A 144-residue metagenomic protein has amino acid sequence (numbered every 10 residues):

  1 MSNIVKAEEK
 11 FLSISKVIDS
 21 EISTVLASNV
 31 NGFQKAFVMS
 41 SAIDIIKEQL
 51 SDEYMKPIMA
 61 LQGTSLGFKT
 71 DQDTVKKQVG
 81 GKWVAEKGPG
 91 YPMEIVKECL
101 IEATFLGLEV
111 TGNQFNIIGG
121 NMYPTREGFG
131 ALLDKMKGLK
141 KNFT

Functional and structural regions predicted by a protein language model:
M1-T144: Glycine-rich anion-binding surface patch
